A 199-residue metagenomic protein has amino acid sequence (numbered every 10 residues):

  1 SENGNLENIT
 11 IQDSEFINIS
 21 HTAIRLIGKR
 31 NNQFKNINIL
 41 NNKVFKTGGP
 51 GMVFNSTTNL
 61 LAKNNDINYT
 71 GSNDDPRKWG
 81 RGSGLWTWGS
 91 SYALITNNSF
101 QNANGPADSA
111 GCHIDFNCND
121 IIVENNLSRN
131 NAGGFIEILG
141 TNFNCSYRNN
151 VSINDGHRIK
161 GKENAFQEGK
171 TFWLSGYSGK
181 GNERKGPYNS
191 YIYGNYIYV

Functional and structural regions predicted by a protein language model:
S1-N8, I17-I37, F45-V199: Glycine- and acidic/polar-rich repeat regions and solenoidal domains
N41: Replace "anionic and nucleotidyl ligands
